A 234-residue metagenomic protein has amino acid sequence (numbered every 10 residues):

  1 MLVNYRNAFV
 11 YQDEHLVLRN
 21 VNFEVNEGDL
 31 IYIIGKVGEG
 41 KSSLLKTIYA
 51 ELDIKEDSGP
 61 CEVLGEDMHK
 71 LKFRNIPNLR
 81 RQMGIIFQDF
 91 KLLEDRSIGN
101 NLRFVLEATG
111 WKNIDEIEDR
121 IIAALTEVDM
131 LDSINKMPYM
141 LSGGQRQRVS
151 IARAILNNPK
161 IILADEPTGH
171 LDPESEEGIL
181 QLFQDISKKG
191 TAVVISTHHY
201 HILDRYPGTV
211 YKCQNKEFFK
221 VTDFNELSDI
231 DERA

Functional and structural regions predicted by a protein language model:
Y49: Helix-to-loop junction immediately C-terminal to a conserved catalytic motif
E56-D67: Conserved ABC transporter NBD signature motif
D67, R103, G110, I114-S133: Conserved ABC ATPase "signature" region
M68-G84, K188: ABC ATPase NBD coupling module
M137-L141, Q145-Q147: Conserved ABC ATPase signature
L156-K160: A short, proline-enriched helix->beta-strand linker immediately N-terminal to the Walker B motif in ABC-type P-loop
I162-D165: Catalytic Walker B motif of ABC-type/P-loop ATPase nucleotide-binding domains
